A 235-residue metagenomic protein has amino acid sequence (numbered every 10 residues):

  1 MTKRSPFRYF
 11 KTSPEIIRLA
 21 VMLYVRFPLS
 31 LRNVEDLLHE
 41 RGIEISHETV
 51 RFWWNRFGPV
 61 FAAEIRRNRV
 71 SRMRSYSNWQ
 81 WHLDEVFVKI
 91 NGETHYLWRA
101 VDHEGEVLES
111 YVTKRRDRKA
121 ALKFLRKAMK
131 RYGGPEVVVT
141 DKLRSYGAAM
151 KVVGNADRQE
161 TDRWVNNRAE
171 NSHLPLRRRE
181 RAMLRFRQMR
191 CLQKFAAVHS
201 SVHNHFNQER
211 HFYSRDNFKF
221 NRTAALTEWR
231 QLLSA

Functional and structural regions predicted by a protein language model:
M1-V25, G42-H47, R51-F52, R72 (+2 more regions): Basic, short loop/linker segments at the boundary and entry of helix-turn-helix/winged-helix-like folds
A20, V34, V50, L83-D84 (+7 more regions): Mobile genetic element proteins and their domesticated derivatives, centered on retroelements and DNA transposons
P28, N91-V107, D117, L125: Short conserved beta-strand segments at catalytic cores or DNA/RNA-binding microdomains of nucleic-acid binding
L31-I43: DNA-recognition alpha helix
E48-K89: Basic, flexible linker segments flanking DNA-binding modules in nucleic acid-interacting mobile-element proteins
R56, S110-R131: Active-site beta-loop-alpha junctions of metal-dependent nucleic acid enzymes, especially the RNase H-like/DDE
S172-Q188, H199-S200, N204-F206: Active-site proximal helix-loop segment of RNase H-like, two-metal nucleases, encompassing DDE(D)
Q193-A235: C-terminal domain-tail junction helix/linker
